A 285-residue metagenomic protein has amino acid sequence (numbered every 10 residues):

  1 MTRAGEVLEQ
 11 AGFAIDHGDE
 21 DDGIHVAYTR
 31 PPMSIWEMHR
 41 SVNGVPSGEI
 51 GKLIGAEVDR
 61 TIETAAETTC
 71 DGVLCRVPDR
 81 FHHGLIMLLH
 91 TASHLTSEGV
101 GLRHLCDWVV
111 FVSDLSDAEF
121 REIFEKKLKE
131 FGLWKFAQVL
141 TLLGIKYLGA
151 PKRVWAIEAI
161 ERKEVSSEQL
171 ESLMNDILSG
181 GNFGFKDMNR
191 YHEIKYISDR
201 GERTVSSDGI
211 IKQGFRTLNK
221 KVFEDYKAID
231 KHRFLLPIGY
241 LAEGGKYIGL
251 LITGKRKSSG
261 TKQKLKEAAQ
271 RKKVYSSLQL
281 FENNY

Functional and structural regions predicted by a protein language model:
T2-Y285: Conserved NTP-donor binding/palm subdomain of two-metal-ion nucleotidyltransferases/polymerases, i.e., the charged
